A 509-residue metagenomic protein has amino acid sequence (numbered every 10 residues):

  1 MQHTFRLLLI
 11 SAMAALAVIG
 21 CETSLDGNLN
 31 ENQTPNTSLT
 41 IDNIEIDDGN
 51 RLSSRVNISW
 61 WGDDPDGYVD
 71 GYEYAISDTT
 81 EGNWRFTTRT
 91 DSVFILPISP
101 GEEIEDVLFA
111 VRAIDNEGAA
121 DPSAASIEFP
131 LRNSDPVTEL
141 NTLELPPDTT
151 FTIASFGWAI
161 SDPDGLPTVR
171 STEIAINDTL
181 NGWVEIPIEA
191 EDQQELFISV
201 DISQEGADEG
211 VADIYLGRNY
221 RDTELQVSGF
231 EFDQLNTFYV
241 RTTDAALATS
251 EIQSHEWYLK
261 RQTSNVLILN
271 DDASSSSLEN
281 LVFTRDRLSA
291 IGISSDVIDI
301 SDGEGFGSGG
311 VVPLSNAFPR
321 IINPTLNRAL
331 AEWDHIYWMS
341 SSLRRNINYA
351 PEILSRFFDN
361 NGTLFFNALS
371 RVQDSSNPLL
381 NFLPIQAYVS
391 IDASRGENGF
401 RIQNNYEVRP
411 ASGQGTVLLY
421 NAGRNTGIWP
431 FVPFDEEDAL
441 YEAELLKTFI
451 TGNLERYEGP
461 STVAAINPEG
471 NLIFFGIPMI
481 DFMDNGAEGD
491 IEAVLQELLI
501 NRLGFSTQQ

Functional and structural regions predicted by a protein language model:
A14-D48, A119, Q509: Bacterial Sec-dependent N-terminal signal peptides
D63-T79, S161-I186: Solvent-exposed loop/turn segments flanking beta-strands in beta-repeat/beta-sandwich domains
N83-S92, E185-E191, I214-Y220: Short beta-strand segments within Ig-like beta-sandwich modules, predominantly Fibronectin type-III
P97-D106, V227-Q234: Surface-exposed, short loops/turns at beta-strand junctions within beta-sandwich domains
A113, T242-D244: Conserved structural position at the C-terminal beta-strand of extracellular beta-sandwich adhesion modules
S276-S376: Helical hinge/lid and interdomain linker segments adjacent to catalytic or ligand-binding clefts that mediate domain
W338-I428: A glycine-rich, often tryptophan-bearing local segment used as a flexible ligand/cofactor-contacting loop or short
E397-N471, G476-M483: Catalytic beta-strand/loop cores that center a nucleophilic Ser/Cys/Thr and support acyl-enzyme chemistry
